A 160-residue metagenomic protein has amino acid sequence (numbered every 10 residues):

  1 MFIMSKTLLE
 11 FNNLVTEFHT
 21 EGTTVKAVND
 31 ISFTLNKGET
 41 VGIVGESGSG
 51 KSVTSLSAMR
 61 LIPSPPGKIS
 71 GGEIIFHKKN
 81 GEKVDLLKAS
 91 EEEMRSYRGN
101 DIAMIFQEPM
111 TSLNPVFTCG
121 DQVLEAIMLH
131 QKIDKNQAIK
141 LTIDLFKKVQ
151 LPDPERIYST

Functional and structural regions predicted by a protein language model:
F2-T160: ABC transporter nucleotide-binding domains
